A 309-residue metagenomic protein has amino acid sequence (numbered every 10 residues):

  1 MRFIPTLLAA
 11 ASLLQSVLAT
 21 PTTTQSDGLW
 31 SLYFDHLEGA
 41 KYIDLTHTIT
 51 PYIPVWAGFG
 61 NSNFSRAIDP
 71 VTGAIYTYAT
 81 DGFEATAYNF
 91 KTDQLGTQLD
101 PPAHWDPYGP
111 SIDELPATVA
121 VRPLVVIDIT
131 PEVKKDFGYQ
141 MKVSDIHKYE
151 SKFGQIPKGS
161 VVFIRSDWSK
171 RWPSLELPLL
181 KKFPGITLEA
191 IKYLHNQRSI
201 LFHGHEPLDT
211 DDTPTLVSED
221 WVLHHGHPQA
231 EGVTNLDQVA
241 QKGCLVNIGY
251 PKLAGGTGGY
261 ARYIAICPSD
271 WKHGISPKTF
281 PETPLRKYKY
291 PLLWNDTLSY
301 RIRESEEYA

Functional and structural regions predicted by a protein language model:
R2-L8, Q15-A309: Active-/binding-site microenvironments in catalytic and ligand-binding cores
